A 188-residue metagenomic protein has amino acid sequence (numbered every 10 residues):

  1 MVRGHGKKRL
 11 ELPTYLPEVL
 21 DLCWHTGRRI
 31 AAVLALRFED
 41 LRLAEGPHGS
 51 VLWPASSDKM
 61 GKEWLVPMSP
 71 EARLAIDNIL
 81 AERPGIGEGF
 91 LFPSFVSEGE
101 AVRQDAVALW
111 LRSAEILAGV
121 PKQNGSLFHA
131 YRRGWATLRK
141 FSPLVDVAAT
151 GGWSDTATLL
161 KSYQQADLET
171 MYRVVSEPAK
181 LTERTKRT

Functional and structural regions predicted by a protein language model:
M1-I30, L34: Basic, Lys/Arg- and aromatic-enriched nucleic-acid-binding interface segment
V2, A35-N78: Conserved tyrosine-mediated DNA breakage-rejoining catalytic core shared by Y-recombinases
L12-P17, Q104, A108, F128-R133: Short, leucine-enriched amphipathic alpha-helices that occur as contiguous helical runs
D21, H25, A31-A32, A130-D155: C-terminal catalytic core of tyrosine-transesterase DNA break-rejoin enzymes
D40-P47, G125, S142-S162: Short, polar N-cap/turn motifs at the start of nucleic acid-interacting alpha helices
S69-Q123: Active-site/catalytic core of tyrosine-dependent DNA strand-transfer enzymes
V96-E98, A157-K161, T170-T188: C-terminal secondary-structure termini that scaffold catalytic or DNA-interacting sites
